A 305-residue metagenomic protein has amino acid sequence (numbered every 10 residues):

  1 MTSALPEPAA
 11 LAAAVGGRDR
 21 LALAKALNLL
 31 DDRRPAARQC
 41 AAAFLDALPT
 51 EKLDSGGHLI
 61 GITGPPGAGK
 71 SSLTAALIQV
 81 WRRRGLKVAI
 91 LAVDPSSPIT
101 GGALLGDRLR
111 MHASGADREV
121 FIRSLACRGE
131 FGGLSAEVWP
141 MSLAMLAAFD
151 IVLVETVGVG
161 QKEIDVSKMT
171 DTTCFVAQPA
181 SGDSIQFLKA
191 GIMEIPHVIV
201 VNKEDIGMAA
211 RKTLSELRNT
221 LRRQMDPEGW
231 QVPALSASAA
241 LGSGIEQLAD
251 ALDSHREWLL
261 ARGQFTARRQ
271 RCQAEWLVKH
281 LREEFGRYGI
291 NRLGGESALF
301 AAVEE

Functional and structural regions predicted by a protein language model:
P8-I60, P65-A68, L77-K162, M169-V176 (+1 more regions): Nucleotide-state-sensitive switch-loop elements of NTP-binding domains
G16-G17, L30, R34, R38 (+6 more regions): Conserved phosphate/pyrophosphate-binding and hydrolysis machinery centered on Walker-type P-loop NTPases, extending
L23-K25, S236, Q247-E305: Long, well-ordered amphipathic alpha-helical subdomains in the mid-to-C-terminal portions of large enzyme subunits
L73: Hydrophobic positions on the alpha1 helix immediately C-terminal to the Walker A/P-loop
L104, M141, D165, M169 (+5 more regions): Alpha-helical scaffold elements adjacent to nucleotide-binding pockets in ATP/GTP-utilizing enzyme cores
I151, T172, H197-V198, P233: Well-ordered beta-strand positions
S181-M208: Flexible active-site lid/hinge loop adjacent to a nucleotide/diphosphate and Mg2+-phosphate binding pocket
V198, E204-W258: Canonical P-loop GTPase G-domain recognition
